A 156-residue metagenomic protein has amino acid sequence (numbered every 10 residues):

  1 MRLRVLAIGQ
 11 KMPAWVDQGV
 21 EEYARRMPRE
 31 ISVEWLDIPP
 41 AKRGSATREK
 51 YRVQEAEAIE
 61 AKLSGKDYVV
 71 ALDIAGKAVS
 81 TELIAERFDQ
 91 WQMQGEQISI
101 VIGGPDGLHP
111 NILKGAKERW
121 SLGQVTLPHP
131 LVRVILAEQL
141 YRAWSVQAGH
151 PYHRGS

Functional and structural regions predicted by a protein language model:
M1-M27: N-terminal beta1-alpha1 ligand-phosphate binding loop
V5, V70, G103, L136: Conserved RecA-like P-loop NTPase ATPase core
L6-I8, L36, V101: Short hydrophobic segments within beta-strands
K11, I74-K77, G104-G107: Short glycine-rich anion-binding loops that position phosphate/pyrophosphate groups of nucleotides and phosphorylated
D17, E21-A24, V53-A56, P110: Short, surface-exposed alpha-helical segments at coil->helix boundaries
S32-V33, D37-S99: S-adenosyl-L-methionine/SAH cofactor-binding core of RNA-modifying enzymes
E86-Q124: A mid-sequence interfacial segment
P110-S156: Structured adenosyl-cofactor binding patch, chiefly the S-adenosyl-L-methionine
